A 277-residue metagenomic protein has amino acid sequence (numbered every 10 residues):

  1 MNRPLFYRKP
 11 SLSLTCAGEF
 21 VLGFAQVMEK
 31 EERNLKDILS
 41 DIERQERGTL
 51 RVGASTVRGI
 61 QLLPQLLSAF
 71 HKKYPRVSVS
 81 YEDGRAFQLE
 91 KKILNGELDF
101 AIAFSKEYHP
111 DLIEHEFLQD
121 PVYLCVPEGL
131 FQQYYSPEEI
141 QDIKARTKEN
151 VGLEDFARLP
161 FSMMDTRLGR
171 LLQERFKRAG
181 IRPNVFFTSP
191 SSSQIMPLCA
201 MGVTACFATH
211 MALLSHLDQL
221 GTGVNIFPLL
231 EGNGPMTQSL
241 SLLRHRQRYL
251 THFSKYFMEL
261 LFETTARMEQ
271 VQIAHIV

Functional and structural regions predicted by a protein language model:
M1-L14: A short LG(V/I)-centered, amphipathic sequence patch enriched for acidic residue(s) preceding the LG motif
R3, V21-E43, M268-V271: Alpha-helical linker/hinge and terminal dimerization helices associated with HTH transcriptional regulators
G18, V52, I93-L94, F156 (+2 more regions): Hydrophobic residues within well-ordered alpha-helices
G48-P110, S189, V277: Central regulatory/effector-binding core of bacterial HTH transcription factors
L62, N225-V271: A late-sequence structural motif
K73, G84-F156: Acidic, Gly/Pro-rich loop/turn segments at junctions of secondary structure
P110-E116, D120, S193-Q247: Beta-alpha-beta core module
Q132-Y135, D142-A179, H210, L250-E259 (+2 more regions): Secondary-structure junction motif
